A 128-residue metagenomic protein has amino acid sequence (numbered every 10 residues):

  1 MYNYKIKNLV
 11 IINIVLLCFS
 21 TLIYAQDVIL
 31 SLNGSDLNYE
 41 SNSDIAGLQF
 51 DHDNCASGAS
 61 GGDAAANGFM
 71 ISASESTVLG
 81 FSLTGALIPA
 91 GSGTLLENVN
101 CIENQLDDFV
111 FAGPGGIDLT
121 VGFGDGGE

Functional and structural regions predicted by a protein language model:
M1-N8: N-terminal secretory signal peptides that target proteins for export/translocation
Y4, I23-Y24: Short, Lys/Arg-enriched N-terminal segments with co-localized hydrophobic residues within the first ~10-30 amino acids
I11-S20: Bacterial N-terminal signal peptides
Y24-E128: Acidic, low-complexity intrinsically disordered segments
